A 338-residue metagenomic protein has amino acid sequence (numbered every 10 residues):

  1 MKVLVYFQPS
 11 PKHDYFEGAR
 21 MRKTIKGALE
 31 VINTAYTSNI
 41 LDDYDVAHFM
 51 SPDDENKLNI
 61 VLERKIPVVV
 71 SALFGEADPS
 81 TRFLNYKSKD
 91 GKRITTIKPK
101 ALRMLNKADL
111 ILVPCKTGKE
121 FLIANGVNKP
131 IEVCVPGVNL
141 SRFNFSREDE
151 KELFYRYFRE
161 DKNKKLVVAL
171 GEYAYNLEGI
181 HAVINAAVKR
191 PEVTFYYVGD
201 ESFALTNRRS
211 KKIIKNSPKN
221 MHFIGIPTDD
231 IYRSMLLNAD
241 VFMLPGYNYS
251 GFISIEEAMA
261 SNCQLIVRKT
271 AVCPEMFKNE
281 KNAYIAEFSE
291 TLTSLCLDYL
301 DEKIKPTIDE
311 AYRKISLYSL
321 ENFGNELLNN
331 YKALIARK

Functional and structural regions predicted by a protein language model:
E76, G91-I111: Membrane-proximal helix-turn-helix segments that form the acceptor-binding/catalytic region of lipid-linked
M104-P130, V138-R142, G179: A short, active-site helix/loop in glycosyltransferases that binds the activated sugar's phosphate group
E160-E178, I184-A187: Conserved donor-binding/catalytic core segment of Leloir-type glycosyltransferases
L170, T194-R209, G225: Glycosyltransferase donor-sugar binding loop
R208-P227: Nucleotide-activated donor-binding/catalytic signature segment of Leloir-type glycosyltransferases, i.e., the conserved
Y247: Aromatic "clamp/platform" in nucleotide-sugar-dependent glycosyltransferases that forms part of the donor/acceptor
Q264-V267: Short hydrophobic beta-strand element within catalytic cores of glycosyltransferases and related nucleotide-activated
N279-E290, L297-I304: Conserved acidic donor-binding segment of nucleotide-sugar-dependent glycosyltransferases
